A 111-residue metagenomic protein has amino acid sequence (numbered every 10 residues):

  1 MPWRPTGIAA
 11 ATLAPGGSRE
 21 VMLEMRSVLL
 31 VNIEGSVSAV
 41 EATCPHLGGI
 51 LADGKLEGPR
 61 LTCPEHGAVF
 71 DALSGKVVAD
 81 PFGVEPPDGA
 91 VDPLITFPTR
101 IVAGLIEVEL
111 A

Functional and structural regions predicted by a protein language model:
M1-G58, D71-A72, K76, A90-A111: N-terminal pre-ligand scaffold of iron-sulfur
C44, C63-H66: Short cysteine clusters
G58-P64, V77-P86: Short cysteine/histidine-rich metal-coordination sites, predominantly Zn2+-binding motifs
